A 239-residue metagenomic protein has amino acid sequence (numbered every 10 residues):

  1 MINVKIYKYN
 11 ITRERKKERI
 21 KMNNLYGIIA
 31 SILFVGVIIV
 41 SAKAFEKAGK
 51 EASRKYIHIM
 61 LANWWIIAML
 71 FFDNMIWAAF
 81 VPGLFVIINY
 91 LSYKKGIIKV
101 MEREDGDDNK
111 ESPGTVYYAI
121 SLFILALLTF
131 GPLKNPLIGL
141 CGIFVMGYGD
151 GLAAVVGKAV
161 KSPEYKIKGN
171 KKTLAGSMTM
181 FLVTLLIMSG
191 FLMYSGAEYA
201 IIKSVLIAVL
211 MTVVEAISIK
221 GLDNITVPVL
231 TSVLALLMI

Functional and structural regions predicted by a protein language model:
I2-K21: Short, Lys/Arg-enriched N-terminal segments with co-localized hydrophobic residues within the first ~10-30 amino acids
L25, I29, I39-A78, N89-G190 (+2 more regions): Interhelical loop and helix-boundary elements at the membrane-water interface of polytopic inner-membrane proteins
P82-I87: Alpha-helical membrane segments and adjacent membrane-interface helices in multi-pass membrane proteins
